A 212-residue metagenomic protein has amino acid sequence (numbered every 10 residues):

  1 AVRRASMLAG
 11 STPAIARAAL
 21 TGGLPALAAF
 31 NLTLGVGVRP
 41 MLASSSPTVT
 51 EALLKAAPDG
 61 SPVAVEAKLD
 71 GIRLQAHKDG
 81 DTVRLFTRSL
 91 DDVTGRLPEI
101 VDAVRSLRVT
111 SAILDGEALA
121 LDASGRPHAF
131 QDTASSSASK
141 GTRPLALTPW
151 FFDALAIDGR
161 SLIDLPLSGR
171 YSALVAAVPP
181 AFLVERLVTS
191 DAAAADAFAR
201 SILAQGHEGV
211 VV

Functional and structural regions predicted by a protein language model:
A1-W150, A154-V188: N-terminal nucleic-acid-engaging modules of covalent nucleotidyltransferase systems
A177-V212: Metal-assisted phosphate- and nucleotidyl-transfer catalytic regions
